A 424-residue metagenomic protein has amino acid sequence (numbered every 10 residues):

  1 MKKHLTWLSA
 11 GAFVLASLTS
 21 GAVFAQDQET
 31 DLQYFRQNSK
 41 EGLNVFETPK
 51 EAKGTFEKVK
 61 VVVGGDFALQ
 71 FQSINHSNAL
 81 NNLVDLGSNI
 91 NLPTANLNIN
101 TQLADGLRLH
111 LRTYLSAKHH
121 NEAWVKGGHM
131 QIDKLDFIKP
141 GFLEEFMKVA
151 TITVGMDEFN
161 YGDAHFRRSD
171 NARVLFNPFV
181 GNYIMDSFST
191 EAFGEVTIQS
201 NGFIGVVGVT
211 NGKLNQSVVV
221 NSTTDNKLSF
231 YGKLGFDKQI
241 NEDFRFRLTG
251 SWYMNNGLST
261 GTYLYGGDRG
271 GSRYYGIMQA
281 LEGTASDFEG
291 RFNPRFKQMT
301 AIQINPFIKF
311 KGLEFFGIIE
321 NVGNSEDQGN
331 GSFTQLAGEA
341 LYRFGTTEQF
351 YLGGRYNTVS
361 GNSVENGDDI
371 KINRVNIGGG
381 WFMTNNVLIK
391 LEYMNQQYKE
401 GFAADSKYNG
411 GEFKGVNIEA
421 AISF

Functional and structural regions predicted by a protein language model:
K2-A68, Y114, K139-F142: N-terminal periplasmic/intermembrane-space "pro-region" immediately following the signal or transit peptide
K3-H4, D157, Y356: Hydrophobic alpha-helical segments, especially transmembrane helices and their immediate juxtamembrane helical caps
D27-N38, L83-V84, H129-I132, F246-M254 (+1 more regions): Outer-membrane beta-barrel pore domains
G54-I74, L86-N215, T224-N255, L336-G338 (+3 more regions): Outer membrane beta-barrel
I74-N78, H120-E122, G141, Y161-F166 (+5 more regions): Outer-membrane beta-barrel proteins
N78-L86: Acidic/histidine-rich helix-loop elements that form or flank divalent-metal/phosphate-binding sites at the catalytic
I184, N221-S222, K407-Y408: Alpha-helix capping and helix-loop boundary segments enriched in small/acidic/polar residues
T190-G212, Q216, V220, P294-K309 (+2 more regions): Outer-membrane beta-barrel transmembrane strands
